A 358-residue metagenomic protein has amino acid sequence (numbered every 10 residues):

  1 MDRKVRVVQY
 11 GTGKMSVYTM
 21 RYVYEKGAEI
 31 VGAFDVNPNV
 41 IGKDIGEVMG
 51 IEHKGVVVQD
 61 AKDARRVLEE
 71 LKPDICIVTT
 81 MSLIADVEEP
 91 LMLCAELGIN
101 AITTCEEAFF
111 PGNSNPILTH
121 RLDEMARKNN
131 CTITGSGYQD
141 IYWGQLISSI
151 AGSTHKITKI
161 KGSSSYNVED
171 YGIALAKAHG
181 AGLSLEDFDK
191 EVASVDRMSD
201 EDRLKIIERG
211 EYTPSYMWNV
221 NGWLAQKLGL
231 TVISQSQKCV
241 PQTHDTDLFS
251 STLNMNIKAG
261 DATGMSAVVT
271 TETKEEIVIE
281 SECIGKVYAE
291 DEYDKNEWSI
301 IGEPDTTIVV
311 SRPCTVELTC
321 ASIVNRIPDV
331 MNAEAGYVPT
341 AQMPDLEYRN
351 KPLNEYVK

Functional and structural regions predicted by a protein language model:
M1-E96: N-terminal glycine-/serine-/threonine-rich beta1-alpha1-beta2 phosphate-ribose binding loop of Rossmann-like
R6, Y10, K14, G152-K286 (+3 more regions): Active-site-lining helix/loop region of Rossmann-like oxidoreductase modules
Y10, K14, Y18, L71 (+8 more regions): Conserved active-site and cofactor/substrate-binding residues in soluble primary-metabolism enzymes
V36, M81, C105-F109, Y138-Q139 (+1 more regions): Short, ordered loop/turn segments at secondary-structure junctions
V78, S82, C94-S114: ADP-ribose/adenylate-binding Rossmann-like module
E106-N130: Rossmann-fold NAD(P)-binding glycine/threonine-rich loop
N129-T158, S165, C320-S322, R326: Adenosine-phosphate binding glycine-rich loop
K286-K358: C-terminal helical cap and adjacent loop that interface with cofactors, partners, or active-site loops
